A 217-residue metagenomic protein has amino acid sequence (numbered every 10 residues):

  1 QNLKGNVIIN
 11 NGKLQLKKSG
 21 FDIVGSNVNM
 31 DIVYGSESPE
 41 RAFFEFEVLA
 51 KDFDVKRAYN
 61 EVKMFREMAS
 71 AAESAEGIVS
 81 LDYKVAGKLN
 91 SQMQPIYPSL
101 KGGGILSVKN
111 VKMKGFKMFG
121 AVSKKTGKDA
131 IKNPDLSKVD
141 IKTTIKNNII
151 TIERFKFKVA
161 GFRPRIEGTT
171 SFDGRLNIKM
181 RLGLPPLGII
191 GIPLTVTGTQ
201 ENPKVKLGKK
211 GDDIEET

Functional and structural regions predicted by a protein language model:
Q1-K138, K142-I145, F162, E167-T217: Membrane-proximal interfacial segments on either side of biological membranes
